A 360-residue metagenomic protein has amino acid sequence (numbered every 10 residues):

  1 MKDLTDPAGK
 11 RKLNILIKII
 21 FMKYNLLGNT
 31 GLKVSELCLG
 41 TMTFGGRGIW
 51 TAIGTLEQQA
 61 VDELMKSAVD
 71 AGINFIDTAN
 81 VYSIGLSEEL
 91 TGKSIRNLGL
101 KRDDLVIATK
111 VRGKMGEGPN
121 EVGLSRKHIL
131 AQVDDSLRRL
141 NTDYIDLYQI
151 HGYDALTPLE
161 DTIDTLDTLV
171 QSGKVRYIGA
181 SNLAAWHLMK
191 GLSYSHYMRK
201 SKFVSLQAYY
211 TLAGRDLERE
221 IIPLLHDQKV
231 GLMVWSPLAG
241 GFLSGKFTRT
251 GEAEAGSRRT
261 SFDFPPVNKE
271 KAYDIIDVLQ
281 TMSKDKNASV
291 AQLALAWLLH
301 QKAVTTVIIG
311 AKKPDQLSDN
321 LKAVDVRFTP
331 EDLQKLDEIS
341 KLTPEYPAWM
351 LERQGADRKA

Functional and structural regions predicted by a protein language model:
D6, N14, K18-L105, Q171: N-terminal binding-site loop/beta-alpha segment at the start of enzyme catalytic domains that lines or forms
M22-K23, D62, D227, G251-T281 (+4 more regions): Terminal-tail/helix-coil boundary detector
L27, L39, V61, I76 (+13 more regions): Conserved, mostly hydrophobic/aromatic
L32-L37, G72-N74, L100-L105, T142-D146 (+5 more regions): Short, well-ordered coil/turn segments that N-cap beta-strands
G48, K114-D216, E220: Glycine/proline-rich, positively charged, aromatic-decorated active-site loop/lid region on the catalytic face
M65, E88, G92-I95, V133-L137 (+7 more regions): Generic structural signal for well-ordered alpha-helices, preferentially at hydrophobic/aromatic core positions
V111-G113, A184, Y210-G214, S236-L243 (+2 more regions): Glycine-rich beta-alpha junction loops
L217-A255, S289: Aromatic-lined glycan-binding groove of carbohydrate-active enzymes
